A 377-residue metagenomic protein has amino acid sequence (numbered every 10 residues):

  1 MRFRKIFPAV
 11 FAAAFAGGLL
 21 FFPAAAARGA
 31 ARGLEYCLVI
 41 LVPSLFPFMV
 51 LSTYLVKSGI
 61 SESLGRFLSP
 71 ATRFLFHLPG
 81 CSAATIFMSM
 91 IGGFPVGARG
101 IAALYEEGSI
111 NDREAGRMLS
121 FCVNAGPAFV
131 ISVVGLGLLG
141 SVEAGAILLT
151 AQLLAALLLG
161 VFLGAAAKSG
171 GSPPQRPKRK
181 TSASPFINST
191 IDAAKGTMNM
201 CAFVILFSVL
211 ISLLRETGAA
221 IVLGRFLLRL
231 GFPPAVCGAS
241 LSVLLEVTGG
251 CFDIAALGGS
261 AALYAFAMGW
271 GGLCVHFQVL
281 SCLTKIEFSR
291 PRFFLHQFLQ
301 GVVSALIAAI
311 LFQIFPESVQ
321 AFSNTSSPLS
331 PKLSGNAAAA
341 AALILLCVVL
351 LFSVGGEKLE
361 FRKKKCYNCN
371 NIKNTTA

Functional and structural regions predicted by a protein language model:
V10-P23, A30, E35-I40, F46-V50 (+4 more regions): Selected transmembrane alpha-helices and immediately adjacent juxtamembrane segments of polytopic inner-membrane
A24, P127-E143, Q313-E317: Transmembrane helix-loop junctions at the membrane interface of multipass transporters and ion channels
V39, S44, F48, S52 (+15 more regions): Alpha-helical transmembrane segments in multi-pass membrane proteins
I60, T190, A194-M268: Transmembrane helical segments that form the transport core of multi-pass membrane transport proteins
P70-S82, I86-S89, G171-P185, L230-F232: Juxtamembrane inter-helical linkers in multi-pass membrane proteins
L75-L139, A239-L257, A262-I286, L295-F298: Alpha-helical membrane segments and immediately flanking helix-loop junctions that form or couple to the substrate/ion
N111-E114, A128-F129, L157, S260-F352: C-terminal transmembrane helix pair
K358, Y367-N374: Short, positively charged and aromatic/hydrophobic N-terminal segments
